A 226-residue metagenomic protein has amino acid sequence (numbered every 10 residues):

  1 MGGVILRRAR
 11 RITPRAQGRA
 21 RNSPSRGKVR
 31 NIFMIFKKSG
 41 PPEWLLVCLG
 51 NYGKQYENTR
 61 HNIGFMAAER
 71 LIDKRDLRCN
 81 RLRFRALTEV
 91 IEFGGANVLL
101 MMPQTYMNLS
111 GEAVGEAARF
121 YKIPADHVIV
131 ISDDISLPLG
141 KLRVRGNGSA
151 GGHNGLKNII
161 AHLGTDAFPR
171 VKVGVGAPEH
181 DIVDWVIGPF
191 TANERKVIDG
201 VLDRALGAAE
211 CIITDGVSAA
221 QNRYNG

Functional and structural regions predicted by a protein language model:
G2-G27: Intrinsic disorder/low-complexity segments
R30-G146, L156-A161, T165-K172, P178-D181 (+2 more regions): Nucleotide and nucleotide-moiety/phosphate-recognizing core
R143-S149, I187-T191: Short glycine-enriched, charge-decorated loop/helix-capping segments at active-site entrances that position
I182-V186: Active-site-proximal loop->helix
